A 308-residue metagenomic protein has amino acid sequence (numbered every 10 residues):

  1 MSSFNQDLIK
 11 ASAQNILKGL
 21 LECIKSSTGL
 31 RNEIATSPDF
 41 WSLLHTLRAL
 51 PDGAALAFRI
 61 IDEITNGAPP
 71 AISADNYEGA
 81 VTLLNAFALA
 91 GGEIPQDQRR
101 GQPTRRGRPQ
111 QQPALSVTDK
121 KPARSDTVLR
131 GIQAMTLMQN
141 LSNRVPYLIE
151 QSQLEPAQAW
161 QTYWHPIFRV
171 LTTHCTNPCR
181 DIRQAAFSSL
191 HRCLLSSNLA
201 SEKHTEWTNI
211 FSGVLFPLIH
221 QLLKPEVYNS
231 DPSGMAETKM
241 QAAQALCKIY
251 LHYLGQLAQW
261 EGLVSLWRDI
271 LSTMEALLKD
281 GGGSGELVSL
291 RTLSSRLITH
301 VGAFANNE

Functional and structural regions predicted by a protein language model:
M1-E308: Intrinsic disorder/low-complexity flexible regions in very large eukaryotic scaffold/regulatory proteins, enriched
